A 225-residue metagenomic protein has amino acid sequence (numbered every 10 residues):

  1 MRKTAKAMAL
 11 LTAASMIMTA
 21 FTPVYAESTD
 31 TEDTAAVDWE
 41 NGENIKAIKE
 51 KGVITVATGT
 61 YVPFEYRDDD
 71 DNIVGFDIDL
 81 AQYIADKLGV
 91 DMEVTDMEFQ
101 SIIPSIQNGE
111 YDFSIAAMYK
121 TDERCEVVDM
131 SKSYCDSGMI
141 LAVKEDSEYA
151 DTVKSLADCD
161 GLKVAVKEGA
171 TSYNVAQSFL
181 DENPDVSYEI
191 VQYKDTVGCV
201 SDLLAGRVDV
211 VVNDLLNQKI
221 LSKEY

Functional and structural regions predicted by a protein language model:
M1-A7: Bacterial Sec-dependent N-terminal signal peptides
L11-T19: Bacterial N-terminal signal peptides
M18-E32: Sec-dependent signal peptide cleavage junction
T29-A117: Extracytoplasmic small-molecule ligand-binding "clamshell" domains of the periplasmic binding protein/Venus flytrap
T55, T60-P63, I73-D86, D136-G198 (+1 more regions): Bilobed "Venus flytrap"/periplasmic-binding protein-like clamshell domains and structurally analogous long
Q82, D86, D91-D158: Acidic, polar ligand-binding/catalytic clefts
Q100-S101, M118-E126, N174-L180, S201-Y225: A ligand-binding cleft/hinge motif common to bilobed small-molecule-binding domains
